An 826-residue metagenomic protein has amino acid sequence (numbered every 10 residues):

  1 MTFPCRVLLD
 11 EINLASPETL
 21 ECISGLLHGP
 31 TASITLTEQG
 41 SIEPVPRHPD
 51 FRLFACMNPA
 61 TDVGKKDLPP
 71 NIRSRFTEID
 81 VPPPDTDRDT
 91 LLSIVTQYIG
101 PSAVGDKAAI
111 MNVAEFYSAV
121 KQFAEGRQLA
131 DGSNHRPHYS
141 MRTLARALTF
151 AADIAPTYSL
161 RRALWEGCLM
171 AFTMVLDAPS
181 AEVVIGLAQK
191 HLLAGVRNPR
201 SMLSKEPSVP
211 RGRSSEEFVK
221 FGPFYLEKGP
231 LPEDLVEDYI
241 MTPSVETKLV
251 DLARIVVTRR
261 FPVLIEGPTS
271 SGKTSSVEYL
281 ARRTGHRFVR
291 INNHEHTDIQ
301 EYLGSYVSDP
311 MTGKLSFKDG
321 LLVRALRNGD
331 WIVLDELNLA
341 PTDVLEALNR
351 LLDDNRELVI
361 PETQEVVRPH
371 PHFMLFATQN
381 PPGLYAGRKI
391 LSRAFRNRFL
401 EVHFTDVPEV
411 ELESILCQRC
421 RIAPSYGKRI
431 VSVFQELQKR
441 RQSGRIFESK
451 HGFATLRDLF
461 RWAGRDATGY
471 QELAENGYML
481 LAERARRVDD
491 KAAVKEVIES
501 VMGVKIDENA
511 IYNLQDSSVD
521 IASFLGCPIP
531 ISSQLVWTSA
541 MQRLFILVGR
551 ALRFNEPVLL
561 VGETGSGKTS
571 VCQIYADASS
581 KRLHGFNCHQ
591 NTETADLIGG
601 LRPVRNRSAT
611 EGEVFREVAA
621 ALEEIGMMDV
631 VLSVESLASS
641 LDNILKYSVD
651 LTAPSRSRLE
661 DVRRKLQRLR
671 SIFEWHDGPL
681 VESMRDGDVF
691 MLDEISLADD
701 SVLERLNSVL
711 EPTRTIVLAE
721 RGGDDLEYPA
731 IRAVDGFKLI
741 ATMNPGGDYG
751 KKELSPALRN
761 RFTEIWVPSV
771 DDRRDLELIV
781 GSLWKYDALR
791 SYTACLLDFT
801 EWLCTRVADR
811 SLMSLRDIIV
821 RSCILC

Functional and structural regions predicted by a protein language model:
M1-T2, H296-R327, N591-A609, L659-M684: Short glycine-rich substrate-engagement loop in P-loop NTPases that contacts/grips substrate
T2, S244-E246, L252-R260, P268-T269 (+5 more regions): Phosphate-binding P-loop
T2-F54, N58, P70-N71, R260 (+10 more regions): Conserved catalytic/switch belt of AAA+ P-loop NTPases
L9, L252, I265, L334 (+3 more regions): Hydrophobic anchor at the beta1->P-loop junction of P-loop NTPases
N13-A15, S41, L53, N58-V63 (+17 more regions): Conserved nucleotide-binding/hydrolysis micro-motifs of P-loop NTPases
P49, D62-P84, H286-R290, Y385-V410 (+6 more regions): A short helix-turn-beta junction within AAA+ P-loop NTPase domains corresponding to the substrate/partner-engaging
P49-R52, T77, P82-V250, P371-M374 (+7 more regions): Alpha-helical lid/collar subdomain of P-loop NTPases
F261-H296, R553, P557-N591, E635-A653: Walker A/P-loop
